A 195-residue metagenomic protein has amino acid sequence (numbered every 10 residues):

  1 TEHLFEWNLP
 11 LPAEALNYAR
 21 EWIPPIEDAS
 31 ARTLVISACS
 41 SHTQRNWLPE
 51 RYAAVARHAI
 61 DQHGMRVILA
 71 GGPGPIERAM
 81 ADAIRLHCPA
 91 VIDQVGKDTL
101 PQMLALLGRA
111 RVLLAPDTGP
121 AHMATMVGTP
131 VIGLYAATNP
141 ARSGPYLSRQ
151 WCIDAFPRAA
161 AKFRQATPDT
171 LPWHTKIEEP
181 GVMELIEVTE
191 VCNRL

Functional and structural regions predicted by a protein language model:
T1-L195: Catalytic machinery of carbohydrate-active enzymes, primarily nucleotide-sugar-dependent glycosyltransferases
